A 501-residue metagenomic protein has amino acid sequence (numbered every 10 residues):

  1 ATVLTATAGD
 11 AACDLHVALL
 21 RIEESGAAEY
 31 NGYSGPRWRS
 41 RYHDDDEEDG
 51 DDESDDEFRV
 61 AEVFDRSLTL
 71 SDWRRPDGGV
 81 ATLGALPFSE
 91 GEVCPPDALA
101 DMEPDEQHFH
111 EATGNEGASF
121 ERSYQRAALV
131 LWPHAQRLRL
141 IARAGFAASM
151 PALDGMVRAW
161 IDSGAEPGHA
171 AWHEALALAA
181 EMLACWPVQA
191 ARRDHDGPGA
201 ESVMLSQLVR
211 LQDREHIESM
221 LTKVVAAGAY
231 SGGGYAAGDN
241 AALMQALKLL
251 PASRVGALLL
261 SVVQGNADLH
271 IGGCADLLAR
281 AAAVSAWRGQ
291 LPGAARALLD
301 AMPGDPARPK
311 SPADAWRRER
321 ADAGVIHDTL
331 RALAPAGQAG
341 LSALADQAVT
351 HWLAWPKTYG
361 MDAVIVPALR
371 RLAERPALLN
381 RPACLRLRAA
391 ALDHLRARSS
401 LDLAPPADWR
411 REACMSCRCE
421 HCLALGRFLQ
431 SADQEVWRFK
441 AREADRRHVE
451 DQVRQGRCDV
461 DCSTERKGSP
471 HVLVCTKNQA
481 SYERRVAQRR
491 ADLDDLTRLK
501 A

Functional and structural regions predicted by a protein language model:
A1-D300, G304-D314, A339, A343 (+2 more regions): Intrinsically disordered terminal extensions flanking catalytic oxygenase cores
L298, P306-R388: Long, acidic/serine-threonine-rich intrinsically disordered regions with weak helical/coil propensity that act as
A336, P356-K357, E412-S416, D433-D445 (+1 more regions): Short acidic, glycine/proline-enriched loop segments that cap or flank alpha-helices
K357, H394-S399, R447-Q452, N478: Eukaryote-specific, cytoplasm-facing alpha-helical/coiled-coil scaffolding segments in long proteins
A389-A432: An N-terminal amphipathic alpha-helical segment
C417, H421-Q455: Long, contiguous regulatory modules within eukaryotic nuclear regulatory proteins
H421, E443-R447, Q455-D494: Chromatin/DNA-recognition segments of nuclear transcriptional regulators
